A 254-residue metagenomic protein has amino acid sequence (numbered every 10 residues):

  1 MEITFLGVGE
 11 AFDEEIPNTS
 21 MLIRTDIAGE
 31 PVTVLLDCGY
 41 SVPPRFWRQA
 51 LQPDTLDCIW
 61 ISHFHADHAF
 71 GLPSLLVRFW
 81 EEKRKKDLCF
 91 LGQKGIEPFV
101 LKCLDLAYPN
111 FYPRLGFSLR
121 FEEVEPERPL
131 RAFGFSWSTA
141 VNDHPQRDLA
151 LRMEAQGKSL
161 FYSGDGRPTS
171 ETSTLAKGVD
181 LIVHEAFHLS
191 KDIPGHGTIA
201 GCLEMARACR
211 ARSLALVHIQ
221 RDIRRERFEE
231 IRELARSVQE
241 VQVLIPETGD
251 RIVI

Functional and structural regions predicted by a protein language model:
M1-Q49, D148-G164, L181: Conserved beta-strand hairpin/beta-sheet module of binuclear metal-dependent hydrolase folds, prominently
G9-A11, A66, F90, K94-E97 (+2 more regions): Short histidine/acidic/glycine/proline-rich micro-motifs that form metal- and phosphate-coordinating active-site loops
L35-G39, D57-H63, Q93, L160-G164 (+3 more regions): Active-site neighborhood of phospho(di)ester-bond hydrolases with catalytic His/Asp-centered motifs
S41-L91, D180: Active-site metal-binding motif and surrounding structural segment of the metallo-beta-lactamase
F46, L72-L75, V100, T172 (+1 more regions): Hydrophobic packing residues within well-ordered alpha-helices of enzyme cores
L88, Q93-R147, R236, G249: Metallo-beta-lactamase
E122-G178: Catalytic core of the metallo-beta-lactamase
R167-V253: Cap/insert and terminal regions of metallo-dependent hydrolase folds
